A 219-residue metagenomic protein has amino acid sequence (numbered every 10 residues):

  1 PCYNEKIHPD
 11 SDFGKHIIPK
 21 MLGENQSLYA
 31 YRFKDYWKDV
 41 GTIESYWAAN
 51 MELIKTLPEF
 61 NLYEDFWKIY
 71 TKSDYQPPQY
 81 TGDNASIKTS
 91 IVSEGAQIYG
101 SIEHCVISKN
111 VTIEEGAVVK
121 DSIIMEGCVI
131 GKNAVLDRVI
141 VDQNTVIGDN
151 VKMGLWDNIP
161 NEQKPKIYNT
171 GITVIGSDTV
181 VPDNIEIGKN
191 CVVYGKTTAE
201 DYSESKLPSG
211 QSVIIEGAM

Functional and structural regions predicted by a protein language model:
C2-M219: Left-handed beta-helix
